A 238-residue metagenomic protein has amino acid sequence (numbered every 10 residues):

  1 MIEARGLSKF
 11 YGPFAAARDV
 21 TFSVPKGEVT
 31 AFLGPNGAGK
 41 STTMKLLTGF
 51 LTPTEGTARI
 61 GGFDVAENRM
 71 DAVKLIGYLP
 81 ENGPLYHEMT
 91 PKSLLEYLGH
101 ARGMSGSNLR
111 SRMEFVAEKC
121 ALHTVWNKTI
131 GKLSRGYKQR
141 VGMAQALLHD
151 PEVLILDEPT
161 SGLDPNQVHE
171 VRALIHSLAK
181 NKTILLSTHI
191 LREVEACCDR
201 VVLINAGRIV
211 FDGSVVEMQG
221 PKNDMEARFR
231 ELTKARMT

Functional and structural regions predicted by a protein language model:
E96, H100, S107-V125: Conserved ABC ATPase "signature" region
M143: Hydrophobic anchor residue at the start of the ABC signature
L154-E158: Catalytic Walker B motif of ABC-type/P-loop ATPase nucleotide-binding domains
V194-A196: A short, surface-exposed alpha-helical micro-motif characterized by mixed small hydrophobic and charged/polar residues
D212-G213: ABC ATPase "signature
